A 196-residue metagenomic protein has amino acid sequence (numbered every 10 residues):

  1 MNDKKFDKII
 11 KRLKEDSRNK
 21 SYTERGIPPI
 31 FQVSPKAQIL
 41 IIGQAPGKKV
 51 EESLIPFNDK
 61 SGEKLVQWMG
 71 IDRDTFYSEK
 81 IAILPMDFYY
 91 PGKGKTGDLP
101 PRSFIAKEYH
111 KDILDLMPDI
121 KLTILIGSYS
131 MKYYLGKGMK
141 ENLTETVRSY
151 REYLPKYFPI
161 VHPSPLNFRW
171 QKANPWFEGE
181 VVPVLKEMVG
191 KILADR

Functional and structural regions predicted by a protein language model:
M1-S61, K186-R196: Active-site and ligand/interface coordination hotspots across diverse enzymes and nucleic-acid-associated assemblies
N2-K8, R18-Y22, F88-R196: Glycine/proline-rich loop-helix segments at beta-alpha junctions forming the active-site rim of enzyme cores
G26-P35, E63-T75, D112-D115, S149-R151: Short amphipathic alpha-helices and their capping/turn segments at secondary-structure boundaries
A37, E79, P118: Structured loop/turn residues at beta-strand edges in well-structured enzyme cores
I41, I81-I83, Y157-P159: Conserved beta-strand scaffold positions in the cores of enzyme catalytic domains, especially in NTP/NDP-utilizing
I42, I83-P85, I124-I126: Short, conserved beta-strand edge motifs with alternating hydrophobic and charged residues
G47, E51, V66, M131: Short, electropositive, low-hydrophobicity segments enriched in small/polar residues
I55-P101: Short, surface-exposed acidic-centric catalytic microdomains
